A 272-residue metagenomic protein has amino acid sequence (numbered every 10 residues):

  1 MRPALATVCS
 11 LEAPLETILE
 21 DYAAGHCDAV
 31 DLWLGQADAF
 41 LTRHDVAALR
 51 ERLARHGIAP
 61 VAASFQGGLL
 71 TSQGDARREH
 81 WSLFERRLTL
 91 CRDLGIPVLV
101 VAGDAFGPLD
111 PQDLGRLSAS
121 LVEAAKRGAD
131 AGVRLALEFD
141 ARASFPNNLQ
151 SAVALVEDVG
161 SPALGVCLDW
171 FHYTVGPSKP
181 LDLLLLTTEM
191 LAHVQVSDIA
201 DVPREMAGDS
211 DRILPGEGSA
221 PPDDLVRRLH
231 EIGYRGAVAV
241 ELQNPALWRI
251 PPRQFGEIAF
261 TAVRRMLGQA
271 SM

Functional and structural regions predicted by a protein language model:
M1-A4, C9-H26, A54-G57, G95 (+3 more regions): Histidine-acidic metal/acid-base catalytic patches
M1-A6, P60-T71, D104, G208: N-terminal small/glycine-rich loop or linker at the start of catalytic domains across soluble metabolic enzymes
L5-A6, G35-A37, Q73-D75, D110-Q112 (+3 more regions): Short, contiguous strand/loop micro-motifs
C9-L11, L34-Q36, Q66-L69, G103-G107 (+4 more regions): Active-site-proximal loop/turn and secondary-structure-junction residues that shape catalytic pockets, frequently
E16-T17, R52-R55, T71-G165, V175 (+2 more regions): Active-site acidic/histidine proton-transfer and metal-coordination neighborhood in alpha/beta enzyme cores
C27-D31, F65-G68, A102-A105, G132-R134 (+1 more regions): A short alpha-helix capping/helix-coil boundary motif
D31, A62-S64, V100, A136 (+2 more regions): Conserved beta-strand positions in the central sheet of alpha/beta enzyme cores
D31-L53, G103-L109: Glycine-rich, proline-tolerant flexible connector loops at the mouths of alpha/beta enzymes
